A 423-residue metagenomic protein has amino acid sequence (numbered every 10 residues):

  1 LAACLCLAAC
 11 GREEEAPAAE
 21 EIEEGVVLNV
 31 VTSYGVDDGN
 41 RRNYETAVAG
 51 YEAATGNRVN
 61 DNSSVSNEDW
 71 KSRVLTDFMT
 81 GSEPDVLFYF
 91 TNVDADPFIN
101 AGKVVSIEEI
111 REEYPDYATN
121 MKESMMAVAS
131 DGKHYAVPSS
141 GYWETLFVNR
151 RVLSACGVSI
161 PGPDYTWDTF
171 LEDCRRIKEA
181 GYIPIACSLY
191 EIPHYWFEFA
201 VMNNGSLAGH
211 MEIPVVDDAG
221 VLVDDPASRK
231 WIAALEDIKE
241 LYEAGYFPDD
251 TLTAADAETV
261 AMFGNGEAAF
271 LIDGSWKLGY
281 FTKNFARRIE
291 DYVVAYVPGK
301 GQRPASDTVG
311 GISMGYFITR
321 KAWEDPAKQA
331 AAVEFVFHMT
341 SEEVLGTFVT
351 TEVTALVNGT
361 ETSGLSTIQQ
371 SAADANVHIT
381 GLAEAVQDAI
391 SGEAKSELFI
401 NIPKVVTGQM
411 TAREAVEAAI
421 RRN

Functional and structural regions predicted by a protein language model:
C4, C10-D96, N100-A101, R111-Y114 (+7 more regions): Conserved N-terminal structural module of periplasmic/extracytoplasmic solute-binding proteins
I22, F90-V148, D168-L171, W196-M202 (+3 more regions): Hinge/lid segment of periplasmic solute-binding proteins
V26, T32, A49, A53-A54 (+5 more regions): Extracytoplasmic/periplasmic substrate-recognition and gating elements
V59, S154, L345-G346, T354-L365 (+1 more regions): Conserved C-terminal helix/tail region of periplasmic/extracytoplasmic solute-binding proteins
T76-D77, P84-D85, Y114-L153, C174 (+3 more regions): A structural signal for short loop-to-beta-strand junctions that line the ligand-binding cleft of periplasmic/secreted
E108-N120, G162-P163, G205-A233, K283-R287 (+2 more regions): Short, solvent-exposed loop/beta-turn-alpha elements that line the ligand-binding surface or hinge of extracytoplasmic
S130-S139, E144, T169-V221, K239 (+1 more regions): Extracytoplasmic/periplasmic solute-binding protein
E172-R176, D217-L252: Glycine-centered hinge/linker elements that transmit conformational signals in sensory and ligand-binding systems
